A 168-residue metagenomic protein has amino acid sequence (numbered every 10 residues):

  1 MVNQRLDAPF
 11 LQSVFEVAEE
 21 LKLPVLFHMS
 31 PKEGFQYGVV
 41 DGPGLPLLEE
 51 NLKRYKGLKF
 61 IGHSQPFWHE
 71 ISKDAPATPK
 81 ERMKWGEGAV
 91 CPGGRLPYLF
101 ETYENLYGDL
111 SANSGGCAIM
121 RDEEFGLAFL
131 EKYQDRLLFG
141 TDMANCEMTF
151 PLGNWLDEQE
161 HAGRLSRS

Functional and structural regions predicted by a protein language model:
R5-F139, E147: Catalytic pocket-lining loop regions of alpha/beta-barrel enzymes, especially the amidohydrolase/enolase/GH5 lineages
K132-L138, A144-S168: Mid-to-C-terminal alpha-helical segments outside catalytic/metal-binding sites
